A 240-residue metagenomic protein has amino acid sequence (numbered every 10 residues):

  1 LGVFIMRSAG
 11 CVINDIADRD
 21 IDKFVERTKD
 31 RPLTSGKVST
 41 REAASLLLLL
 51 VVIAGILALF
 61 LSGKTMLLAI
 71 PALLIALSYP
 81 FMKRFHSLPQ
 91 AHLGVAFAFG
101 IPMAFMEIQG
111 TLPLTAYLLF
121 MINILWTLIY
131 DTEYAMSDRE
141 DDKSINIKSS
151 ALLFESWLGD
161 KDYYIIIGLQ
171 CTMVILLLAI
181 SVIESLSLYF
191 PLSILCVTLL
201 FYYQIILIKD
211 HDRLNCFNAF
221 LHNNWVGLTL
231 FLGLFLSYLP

Functional and structural regions predicted by a protein language model:
L1-R19, R27, V51-A58, M66-L77 (+2 more regions): Membrane-embedded alpha-helical segments that form the functional core of polytopic membrane enzymes, especially those
L1-V3, R19-A69, K143-F190: Multi-pass membrane catalytic core of lipid/isoprenoid biosynthesis enzymes
D15, D22-E26, L47, L88 (+6 more regions): Short, function-defining helix-loop hinge/capping sites that tune catalysis or transport
R31-L118, L200-D210, W225: Intramembrane alpha-helical segments
T65-A72, A76, Q90-I145, D160-L176 (+2 more regions): Functional transmembrane core segments of multi-pass inner-membrane proteins
F81-P89, L119, T132, R139-S149 (+2 more regions): Cytosolic-biased juxtamembrane loops and peripheral soluble domains of multi-pass membrane proteins
I175-P240: Extended hydrophobic alpha-helices typical of membrane-associated regions
